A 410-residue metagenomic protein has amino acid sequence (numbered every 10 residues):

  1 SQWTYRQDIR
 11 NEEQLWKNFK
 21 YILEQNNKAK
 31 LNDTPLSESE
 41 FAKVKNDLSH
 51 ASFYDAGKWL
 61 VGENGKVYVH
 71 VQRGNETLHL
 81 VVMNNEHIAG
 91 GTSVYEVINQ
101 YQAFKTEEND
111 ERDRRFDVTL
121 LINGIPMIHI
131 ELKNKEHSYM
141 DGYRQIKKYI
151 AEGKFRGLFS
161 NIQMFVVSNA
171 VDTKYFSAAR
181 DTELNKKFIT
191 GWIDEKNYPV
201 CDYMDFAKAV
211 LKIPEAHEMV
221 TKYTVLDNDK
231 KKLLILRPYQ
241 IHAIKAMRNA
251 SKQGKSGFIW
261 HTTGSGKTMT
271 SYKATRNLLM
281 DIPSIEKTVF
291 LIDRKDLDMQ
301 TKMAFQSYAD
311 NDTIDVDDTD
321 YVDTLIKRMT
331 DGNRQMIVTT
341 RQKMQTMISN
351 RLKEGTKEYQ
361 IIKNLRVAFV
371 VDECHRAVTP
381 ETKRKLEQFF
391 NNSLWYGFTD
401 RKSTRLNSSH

Functional and structural regions predicted by a protein language model:
Q2-K287, D296, Q300-D312, G332-M336 (+3 more regions): ATP-dependent helicase/translocase motor core
Y5, D312-D318, Y396-F398: Acidic/polar loop patches that form or flank catalytic/metal-binding clefts of enzymes that bind anionic ligands
Y139, Q342-T356, I362-S408: Signature of the SF2 helicase/ATPase Hel1-core->accessory helical subdomain module
A151-V167, D318-D320, A368-V371, H375-R376 (+1 more regions): Phosphate/diphosphate-binding loops
F290-I292: Short beta-strand-centered segment that lines the nucleotide-binding/catalytic pocket of NTP-utilizing
R294-K295, K402: Acidic, glycine-rich active-site loops and adjacent beta-strand->loop/helix elements that engage anionic groups
K295, V316-I326, R341-T346: Conserved helicase motor
V322-I337, I361: Conserved motor-coupling elements within RecA-like helicase/translocase cores
